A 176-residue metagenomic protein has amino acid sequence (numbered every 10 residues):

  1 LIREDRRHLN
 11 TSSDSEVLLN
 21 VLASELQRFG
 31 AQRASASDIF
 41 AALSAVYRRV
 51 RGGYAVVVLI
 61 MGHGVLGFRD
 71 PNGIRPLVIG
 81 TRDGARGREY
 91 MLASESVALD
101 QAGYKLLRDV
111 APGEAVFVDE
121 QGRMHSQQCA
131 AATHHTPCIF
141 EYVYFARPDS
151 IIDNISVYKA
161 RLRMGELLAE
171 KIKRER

Functional and structural regions predicted by a protein language model:
L1-P112, F117-R176: Conserved short alpha-helical segments that host acidic/polar catalytic motifs at enzyme active sites
